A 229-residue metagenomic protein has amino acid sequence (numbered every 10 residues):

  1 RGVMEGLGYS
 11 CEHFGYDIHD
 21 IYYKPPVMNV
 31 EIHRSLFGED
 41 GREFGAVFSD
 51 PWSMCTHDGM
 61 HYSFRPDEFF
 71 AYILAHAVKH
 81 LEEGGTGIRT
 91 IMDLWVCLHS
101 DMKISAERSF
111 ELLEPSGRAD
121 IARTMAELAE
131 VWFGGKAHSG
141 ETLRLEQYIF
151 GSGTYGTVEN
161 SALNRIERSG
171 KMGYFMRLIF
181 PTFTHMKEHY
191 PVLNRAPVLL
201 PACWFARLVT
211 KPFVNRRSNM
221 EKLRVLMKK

Functional and structural regions predicted by a protein language model:
R1-K229: Conserved NTP-donor binding/palm subdomain of two-metal-ion nucleotidyltransferases/polymerases, i.e., the charged
